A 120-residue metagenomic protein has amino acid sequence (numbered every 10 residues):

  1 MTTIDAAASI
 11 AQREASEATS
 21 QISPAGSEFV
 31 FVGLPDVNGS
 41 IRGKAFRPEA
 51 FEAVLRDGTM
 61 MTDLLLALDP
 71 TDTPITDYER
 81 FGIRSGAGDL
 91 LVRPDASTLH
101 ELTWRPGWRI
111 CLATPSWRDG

Functional and structural regions predicted by a protein language model:
M1-G120: ATP/Mg2+-dependent ligation/transfer catalytic cores
